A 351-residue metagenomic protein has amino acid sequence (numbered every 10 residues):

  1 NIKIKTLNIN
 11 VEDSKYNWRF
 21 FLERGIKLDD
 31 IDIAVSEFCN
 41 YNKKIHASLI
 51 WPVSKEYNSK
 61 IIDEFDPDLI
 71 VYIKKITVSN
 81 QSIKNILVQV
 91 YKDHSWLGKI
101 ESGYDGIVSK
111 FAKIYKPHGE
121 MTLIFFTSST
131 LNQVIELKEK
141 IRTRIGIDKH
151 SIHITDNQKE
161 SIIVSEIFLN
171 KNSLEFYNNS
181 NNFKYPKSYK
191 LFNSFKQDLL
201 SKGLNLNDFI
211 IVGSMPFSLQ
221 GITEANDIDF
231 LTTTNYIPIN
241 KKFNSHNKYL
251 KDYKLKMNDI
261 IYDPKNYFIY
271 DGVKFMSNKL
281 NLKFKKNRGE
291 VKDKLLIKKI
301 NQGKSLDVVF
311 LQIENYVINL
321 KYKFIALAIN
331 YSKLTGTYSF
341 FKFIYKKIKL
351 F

Functional and structural regions predicted by a protein language model:
N1, T6, F20-R24, V309-F351: Membrane-proximal basic amphipathic "stem/tether" segments
I2-K190, L255-K256, I261-D263, Y267-F268: Catalytic core of tubulin tyrosine ligase-like
P67-K75, N207, N240-Y249: Short secondary-structure junctions
L131, K159, P216-S218, I237 (+1 more regions): Short, solvent-exposed loop/turn segments at secondary-structure junctions
H153-I154, I210-V212, F275: A structural signal for short, well-ordered beta-strand segments and their strand-loop junctions that often border
S173-I210, Q302-V309, L320, N330: Helical scaffold of the NTase/Pol beta-like nucleotidyltransferase catalytic core
K196-I228, T232-N235: Active-site nucleotide-donor binding segment shared across nucleotidyl transfer reactions
K196-Q197, T223, N240-I318, Y322-F324: Catalytic core of pol beta-like nucleotidyltransferases
